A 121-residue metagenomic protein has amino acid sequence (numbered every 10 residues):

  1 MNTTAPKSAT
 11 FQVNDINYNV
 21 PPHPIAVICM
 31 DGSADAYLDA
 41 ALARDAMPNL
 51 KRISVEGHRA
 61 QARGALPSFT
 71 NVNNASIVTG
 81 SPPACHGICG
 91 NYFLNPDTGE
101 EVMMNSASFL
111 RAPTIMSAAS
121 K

Functional and structural regions predicted by a protein language model:
T3-P24, G32-K121: Active-site nucleophile/metal-coordination loop of metallo-enzymes that catalyze phosphate/sulfate and related
